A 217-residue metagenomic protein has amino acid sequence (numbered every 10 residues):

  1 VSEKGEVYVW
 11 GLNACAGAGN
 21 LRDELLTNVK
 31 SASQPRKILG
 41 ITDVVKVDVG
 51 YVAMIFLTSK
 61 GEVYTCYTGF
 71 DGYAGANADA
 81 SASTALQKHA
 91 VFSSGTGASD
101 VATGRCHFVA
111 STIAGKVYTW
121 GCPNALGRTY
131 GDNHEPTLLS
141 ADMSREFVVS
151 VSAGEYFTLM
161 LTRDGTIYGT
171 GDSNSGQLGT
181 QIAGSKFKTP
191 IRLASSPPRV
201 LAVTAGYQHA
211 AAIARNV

Functional and structural regions predicted by a protein language model:
V1-V217: Eukaryote-biased RCC1-like beta-propeller repeat architecture
